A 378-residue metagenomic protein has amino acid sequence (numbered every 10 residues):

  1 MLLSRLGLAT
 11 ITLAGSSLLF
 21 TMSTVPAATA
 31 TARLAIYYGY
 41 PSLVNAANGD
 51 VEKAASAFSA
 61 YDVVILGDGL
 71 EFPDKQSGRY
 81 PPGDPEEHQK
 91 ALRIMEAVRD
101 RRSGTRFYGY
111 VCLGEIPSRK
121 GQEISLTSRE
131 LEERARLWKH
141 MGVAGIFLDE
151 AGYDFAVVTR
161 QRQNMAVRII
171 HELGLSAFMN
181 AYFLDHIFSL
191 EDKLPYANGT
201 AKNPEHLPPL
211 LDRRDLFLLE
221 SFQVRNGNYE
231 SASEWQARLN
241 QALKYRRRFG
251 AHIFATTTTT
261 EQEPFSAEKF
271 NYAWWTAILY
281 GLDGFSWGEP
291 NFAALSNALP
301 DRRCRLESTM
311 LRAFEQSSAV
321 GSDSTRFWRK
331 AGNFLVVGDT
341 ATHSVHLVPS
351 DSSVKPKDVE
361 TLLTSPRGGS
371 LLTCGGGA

Functional and structural regions predicted by a protein language model:
M1-T12: Bacterial N-terminal signal peptides that target proteins for export
A14-S16, D185: Intrinsically disordered and other compositionally biased segments
S16-V25: C-terminal segment of classical bacterial N-terminal signal peptides
A28-A378: Glycan-processing catalytic domains of CAZymes
